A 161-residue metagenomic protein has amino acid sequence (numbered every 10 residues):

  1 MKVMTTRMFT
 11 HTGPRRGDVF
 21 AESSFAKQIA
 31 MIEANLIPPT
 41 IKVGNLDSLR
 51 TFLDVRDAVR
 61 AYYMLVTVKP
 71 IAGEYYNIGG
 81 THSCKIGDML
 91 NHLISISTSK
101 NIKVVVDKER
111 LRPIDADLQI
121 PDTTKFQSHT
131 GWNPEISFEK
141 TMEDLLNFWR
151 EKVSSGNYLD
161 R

Functional and structural regions predicted by a protein language model:
M1-P14, A26, A34-T40: Conserved beta-loop-beta element that borders a ligand/cofactor-binding pocket
M4, H11-G13, A21, A58 (+1 more regions): Conserved sequence/active-site signature of Rossmann-fold short-chain dehydrogenase/reductase
T10, P14-R16, D47-T51: Heptad-repeat alpha-helical coiled-coil signaling segments
R15-V19, D115-D117: Short, solvent-exposed loop/turn segments at secondary-structure boundaries
D18-A26, L93: A glycine/serine/threonine-rich, flexible loop-to-helix segment that serves as the NAD(P) cofactor-binding "lid"
I29-R161: C-terminal substrate-binding subdomain of Rossmann-fold SDR/epimerase-dehydratase oxidoreductases
